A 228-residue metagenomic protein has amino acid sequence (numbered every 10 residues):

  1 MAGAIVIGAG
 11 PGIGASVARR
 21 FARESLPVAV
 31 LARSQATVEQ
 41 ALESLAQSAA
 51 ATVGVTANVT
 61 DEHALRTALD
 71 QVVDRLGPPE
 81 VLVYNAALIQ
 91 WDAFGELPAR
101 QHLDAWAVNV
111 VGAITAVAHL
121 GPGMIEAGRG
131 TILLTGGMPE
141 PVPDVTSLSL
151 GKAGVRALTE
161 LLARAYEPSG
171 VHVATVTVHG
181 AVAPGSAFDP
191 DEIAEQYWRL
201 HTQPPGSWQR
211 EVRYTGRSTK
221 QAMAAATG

Functional and structural regions predicted by a protein language model:
A2, P78-P79, M124-G136, G170-V171: Active-site loop of short-chain dehydrogenase/reductase
G10-P11: Conserved glycine-rich cofactor-binding loop
L26-Q40: Conserved glycine-rich Rossmann-like NAD(P)H-binding loop of the short-chain dehydrogenase/reductase
A36, T56-A68, A99: The beta1-alpha1 cofactor-binding region of Rossmann-like NAD(H)/NADP(H)-dependent oxidoreductases
L88, G95-I114, V155: Catalytic Tyr-X3-Lys loop
A105, T131-G154, E167, T177 (+1 more regions): Catalytic loop of short-chain dehydrogenase/reductase
V108-E126: Amphipathic alpha-helical dimer-interface segment in Rossmann-like NAD(P)H-dependent oxidoreductases
P168-G228: C-terminal helical subdomain
